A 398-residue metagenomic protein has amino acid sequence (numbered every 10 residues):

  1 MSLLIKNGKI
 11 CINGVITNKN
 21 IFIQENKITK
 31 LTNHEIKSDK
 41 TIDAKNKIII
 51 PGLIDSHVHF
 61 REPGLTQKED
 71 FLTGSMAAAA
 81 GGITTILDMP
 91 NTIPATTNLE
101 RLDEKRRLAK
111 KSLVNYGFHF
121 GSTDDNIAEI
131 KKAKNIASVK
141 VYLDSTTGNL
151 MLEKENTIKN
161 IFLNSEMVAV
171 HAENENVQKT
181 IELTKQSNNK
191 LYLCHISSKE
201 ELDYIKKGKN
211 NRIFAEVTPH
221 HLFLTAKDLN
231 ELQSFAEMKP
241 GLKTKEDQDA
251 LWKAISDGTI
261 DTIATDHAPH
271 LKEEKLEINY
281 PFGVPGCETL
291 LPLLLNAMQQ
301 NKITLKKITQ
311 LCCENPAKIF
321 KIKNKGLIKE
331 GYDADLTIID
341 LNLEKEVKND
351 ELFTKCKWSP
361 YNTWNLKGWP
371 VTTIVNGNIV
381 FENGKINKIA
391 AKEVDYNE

Functional and structural regions predicted by a protein language model:
M1-L4, K9-P51, K385-N387: Histidine-rich, glycine-flanked metal-binding segment
G8, D333-Y396: C-terminal cap of metal-dependent C-N hydrolases
K47-K110: Metal-associated gating/positioning segment near the N- to mid-region
G52-P63, A169-A172, V217, T265: Histidine-centered catalytic micro-motifs
K68-S75, T123-A133: Short, acidic/polar
R107-S122: A glycine-rich helix N-cap at a beta->alpha junction
A128-I263: Histidine/acidic residue-rich metal-binding segments in metalloenzymes
E175, K179, L183-N188, T262-I263 (+1 more regions): His/Asp/Glu-enriched, well-ordered alpha-helical/loop segment that forms or immediately abuts the divalent-metal
